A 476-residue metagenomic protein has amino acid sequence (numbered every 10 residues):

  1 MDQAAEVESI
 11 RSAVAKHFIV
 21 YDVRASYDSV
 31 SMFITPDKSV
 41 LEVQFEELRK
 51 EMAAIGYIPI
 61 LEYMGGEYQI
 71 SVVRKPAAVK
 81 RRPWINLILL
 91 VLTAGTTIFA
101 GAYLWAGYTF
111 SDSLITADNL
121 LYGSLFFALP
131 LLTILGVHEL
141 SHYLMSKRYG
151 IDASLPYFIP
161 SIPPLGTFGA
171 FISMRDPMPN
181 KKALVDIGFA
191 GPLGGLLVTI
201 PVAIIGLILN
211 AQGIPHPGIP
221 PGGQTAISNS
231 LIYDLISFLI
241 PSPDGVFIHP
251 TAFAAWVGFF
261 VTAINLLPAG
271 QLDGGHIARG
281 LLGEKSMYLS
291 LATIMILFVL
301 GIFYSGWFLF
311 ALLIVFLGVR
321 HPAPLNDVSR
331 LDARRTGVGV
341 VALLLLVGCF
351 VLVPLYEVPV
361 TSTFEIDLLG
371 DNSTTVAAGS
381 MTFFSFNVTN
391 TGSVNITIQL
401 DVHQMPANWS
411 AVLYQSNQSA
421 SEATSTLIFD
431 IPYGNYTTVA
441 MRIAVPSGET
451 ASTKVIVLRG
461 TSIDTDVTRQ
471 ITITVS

Functional and structural regions predicted by a protein language model:
M1-F364, T461: Hydrophobic transmembrane alpha-helices and their immediate loop junctions in multi-pass integral membrane proteins
V360-S476: Long beta-sheet-rich domains in secretory-pathway and surface-associated proteins
